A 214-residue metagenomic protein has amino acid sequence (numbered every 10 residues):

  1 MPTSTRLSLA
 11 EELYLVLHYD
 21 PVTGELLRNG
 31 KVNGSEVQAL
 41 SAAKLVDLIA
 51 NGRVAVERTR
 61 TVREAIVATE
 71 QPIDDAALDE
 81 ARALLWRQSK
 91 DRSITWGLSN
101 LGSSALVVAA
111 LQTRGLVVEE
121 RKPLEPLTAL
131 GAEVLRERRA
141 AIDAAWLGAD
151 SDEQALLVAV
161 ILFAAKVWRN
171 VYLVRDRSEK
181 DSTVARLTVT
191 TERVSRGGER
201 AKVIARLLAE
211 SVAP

Functional and structural regions predicted by a protein language model:
M1-L106, R206-P214: Short, amphipathic alpha-helical interface elements at domain boundaries that mediate macromolecular binding
V16, A81-L85, A110, A141 (+3 more regions): Residues that form generic nucleotide/phosphate-binding pockets
V22-T23, V117, V171, R200: Intrinsically disordered or highly flexible coil/loop and linker segments, enriched in small and charged/polar residues
V54, L116-V117: Short hydrophobic beta-strand motif reused across regulatory alpha/beta modules
R58-A83, V118-V158: Accessory beta->alpha helical hairpin/"wing" motif in late/C-terminal subdomains of nucleic-acid enzymes
L84-L116, A149-R175: Leucine-rich, amphipathic alpha-helical/linker segments
A105-V107, T113-R114, E120-R121, S182-V189: C-terminal basic regulatory modules in eukaryotic proteins
A132-P214: Glycine-rich, aromatic-bearing surface loops/beta-hairpins
